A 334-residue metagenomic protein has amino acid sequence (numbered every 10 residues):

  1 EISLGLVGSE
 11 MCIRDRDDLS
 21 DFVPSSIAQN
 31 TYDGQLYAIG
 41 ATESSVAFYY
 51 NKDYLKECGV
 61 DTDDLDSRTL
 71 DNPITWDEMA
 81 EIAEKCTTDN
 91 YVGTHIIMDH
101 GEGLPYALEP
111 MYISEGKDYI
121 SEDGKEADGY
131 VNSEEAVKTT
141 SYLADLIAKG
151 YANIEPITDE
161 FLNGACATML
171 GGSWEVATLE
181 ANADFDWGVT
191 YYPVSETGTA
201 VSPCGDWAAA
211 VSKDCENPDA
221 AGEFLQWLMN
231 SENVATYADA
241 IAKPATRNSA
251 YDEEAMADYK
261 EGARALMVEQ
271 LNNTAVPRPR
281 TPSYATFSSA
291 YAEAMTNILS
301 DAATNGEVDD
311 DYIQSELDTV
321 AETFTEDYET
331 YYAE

Functional and structural regions predicted by a protein language model:
E1-I13: Single conserved hydrophobic/aromatic residue that forms the stacking wall/gate of nucleotide- or nucleobase-binding
S9, D33-Q35, L179-T197, K260: Ligand-binding "clamshell"
R14-F22, L65-N72, I96-M98, K117-K138 (+6 more regions): Short, solvent-exposed loop/beta-turn-alpha elements that line the ligand-binding surface or hinge of extracytoplasmic
S25-S67, I97-G124, P203-V211, S288-L299: Periplasmic solute-binding protein
W76-C86, S121-I154, E180-A181, Y192: Glycine-centered hinge/linker elements that transmit conformational signals in sensory and ligand-binding systems
I113, Y142, D186-A210: Periplasmic-binding protein-like
T158-D159, W174-A177, S195, W207-T286 (+1 more regions): Mature extracytoplasmic/periplasmic domains
N273-E334: Conserved C-terminal helix/tail region of periplasmic/extracytoplasmic solute-binding proteins
